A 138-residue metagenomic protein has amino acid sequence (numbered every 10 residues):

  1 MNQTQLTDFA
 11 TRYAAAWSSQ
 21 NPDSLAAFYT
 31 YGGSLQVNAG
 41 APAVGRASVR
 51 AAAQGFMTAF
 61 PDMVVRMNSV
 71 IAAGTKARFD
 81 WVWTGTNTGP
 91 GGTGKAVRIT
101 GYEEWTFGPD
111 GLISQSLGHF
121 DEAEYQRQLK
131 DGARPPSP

Functional and structural regions predicted by a protein language model:
M1-Q5, Q36, R50-P138: A beta-strand edge to alpha-helix "cap/lid" segment located at domain peripheries
M1-Y31, G132-P138: Short, low-complexity N-terminal intrinsically disordered segments enriched in polar/charged residues
T11, G45, T75-A77: Short, intrinsically disordered low-complexity segments
W17-Q20, S48, V97: Short secondary-structure boundary/capping elements
A39-P42: Short histidine/acidic/glycine/proline-rich micro-motifs that form metal- and phosphate-coordinating active-site loops
